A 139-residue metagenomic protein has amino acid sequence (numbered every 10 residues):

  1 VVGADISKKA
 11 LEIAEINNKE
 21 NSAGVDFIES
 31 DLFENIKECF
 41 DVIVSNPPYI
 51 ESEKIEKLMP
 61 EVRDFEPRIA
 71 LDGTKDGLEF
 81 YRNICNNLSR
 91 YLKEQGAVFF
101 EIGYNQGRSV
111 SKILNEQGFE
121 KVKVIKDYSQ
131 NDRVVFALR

Functional and structural regions predicted by a protein language model:
V1-S45, I50-E56: Conserved SAM/SAH cofactor-binding pocket of Class I
A14, N46, V62, I84 (+1 more regions): Residue-level signal for inorganic ion chemistry
D26-I28, I69, K123: Structural signal for short hydrophobic segments within the conserved structured cores of catalytic domains across
Y49-E79: Mobile active-site "lid"/loop adjacent to the S-adenosyl-L-methionine
K75-L138: Conserved Class I SAM-dependent methyltransferase catalytic core
